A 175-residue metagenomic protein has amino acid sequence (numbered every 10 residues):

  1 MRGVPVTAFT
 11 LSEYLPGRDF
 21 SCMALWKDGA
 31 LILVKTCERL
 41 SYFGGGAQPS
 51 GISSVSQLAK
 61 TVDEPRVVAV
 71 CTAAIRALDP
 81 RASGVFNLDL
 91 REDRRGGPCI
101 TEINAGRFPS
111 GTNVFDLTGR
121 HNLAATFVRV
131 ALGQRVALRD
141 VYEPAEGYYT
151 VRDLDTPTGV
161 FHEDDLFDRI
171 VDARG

Functional and structural regions predicted by a protein language model:
M1-V4: Inter-domain helical "communication" segments and dimerization helices that couple sensory or membrane-embedded modules
V6, E13-P80, N104-A131, T150-D153: ATP-dependent carboxylate/phosphate-activation module, predominantly the ATP-grasp catalytic core and closely related
T10-S12, N87: Short catalytic-loop micro-motif centered on adjacent basic/acidic residues
M23-E38, G84-D93, E163-A173: Phosphate-binding glycine-rich loops and adjacent basic patches that engage nucleotide phosphates, nucleic-acid
R76-N113, T158-V160: Conserved metal-phosphate-binding beta-hairpin within the catalytic cores of diverse ATP-dependent phosphoryl-transfer
D93-R95, N122-G175: Peripheral (often C-terminal) accessory segments that flank ATP-dependent C-N-forming ligase machineries
